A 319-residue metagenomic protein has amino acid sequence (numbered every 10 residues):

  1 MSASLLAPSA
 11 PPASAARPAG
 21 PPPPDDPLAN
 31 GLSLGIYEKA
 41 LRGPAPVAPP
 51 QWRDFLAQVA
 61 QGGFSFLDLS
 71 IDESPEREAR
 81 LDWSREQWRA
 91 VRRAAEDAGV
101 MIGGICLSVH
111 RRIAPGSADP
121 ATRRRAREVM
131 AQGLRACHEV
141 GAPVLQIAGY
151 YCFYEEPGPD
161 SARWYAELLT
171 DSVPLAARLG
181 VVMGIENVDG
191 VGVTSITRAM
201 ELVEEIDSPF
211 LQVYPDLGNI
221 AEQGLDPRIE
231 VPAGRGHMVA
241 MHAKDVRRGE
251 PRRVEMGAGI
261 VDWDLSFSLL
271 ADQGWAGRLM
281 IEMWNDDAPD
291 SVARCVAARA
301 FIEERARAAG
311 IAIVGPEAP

Functional and structural regions predicted by a protein language model:
P11-P21, D26, R53-F55, E96-A98 (+4 more regions): Active-site acidic/histidine proton-transfer and metal-coordination neighborhood in alpha/beta enzyme cores
D25-A29, L56-Q61, D82-G104, Q132-G141 (+4 more regions): Acidic (Asp/Glu)-rich catalytic clusters
A29-L34, E38-A40, P44, P49 (+6 more regions): Acidic/histidine-rich catalytic cores of soluble enzymes
V59, L67, A95, A126 (+7 more regions): Conserved, mostly hydrophobic/aromatic
D68-R92, G149-E156: Glycine-rich, proline-tolerant flexible connector loops at the mouths of alpha/beta enzymes
I71-E76, H110-I113, Y151-Y154, D245-P251: Conserved radical SAM core fold
R278-D286: Short acidic/histidine-rich active-site segments
S291-A312: C-terminal helical cap(s) of enzyme catalytic domains, especially alpha/beta-barrels
